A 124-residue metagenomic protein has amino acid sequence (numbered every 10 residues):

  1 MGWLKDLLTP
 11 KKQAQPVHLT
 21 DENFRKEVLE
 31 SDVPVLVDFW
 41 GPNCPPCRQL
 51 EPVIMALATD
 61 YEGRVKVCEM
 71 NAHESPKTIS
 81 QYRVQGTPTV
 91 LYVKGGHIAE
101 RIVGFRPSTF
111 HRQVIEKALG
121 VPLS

Functional and structural regions predicted by a protein language model:
M1-Q15, S124: N-terminal targeting signals for export/organelle localization
P16-V35: A short beta-strand-turn-helix
L19, F39, L50-A58, E62-K77 (+1 more regions): Thiol-based oxidoreductase modules, predominantly thioredoxin-like and allied folds used for disulfide exchange
D32, W40-N43, G86: Short pre-active-site segment immediately N-terminal to redox-active cysteine/selenocysteine motifs in thiol-based
C44-C47, V90: The canonical Cys-X-X-Cys-His
Q81-Q85: A short glycine-leucine-enriched loop at secondary-structure breakpoints that most characteristically corresponds
G86, L91-S124: Non-catalytic, surface beta->alpha helical segment in thiol-disulfide oxidoreductase systems
